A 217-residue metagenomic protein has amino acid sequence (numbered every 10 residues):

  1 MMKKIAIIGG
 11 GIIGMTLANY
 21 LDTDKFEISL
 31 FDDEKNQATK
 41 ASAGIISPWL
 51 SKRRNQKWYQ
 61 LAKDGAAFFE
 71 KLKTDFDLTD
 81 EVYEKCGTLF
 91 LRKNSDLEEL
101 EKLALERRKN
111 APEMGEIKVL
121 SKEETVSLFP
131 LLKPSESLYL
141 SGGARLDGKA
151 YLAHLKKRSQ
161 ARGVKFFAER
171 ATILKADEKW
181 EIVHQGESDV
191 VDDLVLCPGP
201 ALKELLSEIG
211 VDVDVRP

Functional and structural regions predicted by a protein language model:
K3-S29: N-terminal Rossmann-like FAD-binding beta1-loop-alpha1 element of flavoenzymes
I13, N36, A201: Conserved Rossmann-like nucleotide-cofactor binding loop
D22-S42: Glycine-rich FAD pyrophosphate-binding loop
D24, R158, R162: Conserved dinucleotide-binding and phosphotransfer motif residues
I45-E124, L128: Dinucleotide-binding Rossmann-like beta1-alpha1 core, especially the glycine-rich loop that anchors the ADP
Y59-D64, K93-E99, L138-K157: Short beta-strand to alpha-helix junction loop
K165-E181: A conserved short coil-to-beta-strand element within the FAD-binding core of flavoproteins
S188-P217: Central helical "cap/lid" subdomain
